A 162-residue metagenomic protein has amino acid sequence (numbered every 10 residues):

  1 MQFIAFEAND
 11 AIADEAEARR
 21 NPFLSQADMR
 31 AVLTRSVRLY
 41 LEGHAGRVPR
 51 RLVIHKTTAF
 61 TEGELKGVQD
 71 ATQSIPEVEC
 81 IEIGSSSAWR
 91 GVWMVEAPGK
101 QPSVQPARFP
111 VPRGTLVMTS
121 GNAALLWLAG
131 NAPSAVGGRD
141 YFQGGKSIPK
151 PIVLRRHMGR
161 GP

Functional and structural regions predicted by a protein language model:
M1-P162: Long, contiguous domain-sized segments
